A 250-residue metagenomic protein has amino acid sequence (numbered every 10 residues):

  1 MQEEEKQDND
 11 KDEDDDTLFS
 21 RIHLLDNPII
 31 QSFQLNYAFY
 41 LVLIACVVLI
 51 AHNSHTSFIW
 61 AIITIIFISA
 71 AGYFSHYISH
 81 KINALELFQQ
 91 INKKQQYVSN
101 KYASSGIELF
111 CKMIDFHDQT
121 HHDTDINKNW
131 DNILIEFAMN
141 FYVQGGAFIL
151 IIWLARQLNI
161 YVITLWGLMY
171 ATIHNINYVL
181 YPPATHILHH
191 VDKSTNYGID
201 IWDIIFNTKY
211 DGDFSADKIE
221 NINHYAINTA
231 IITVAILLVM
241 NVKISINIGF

Functional and structural regions predicted by a protein language model:
M1-T164, T185, D192-F250: Non-catalytic, topology-defining segments of multipass membrane proteins
L158-N159, H174-I176: N-terminal start-of-chain detector that recognizes signal peptides and the immediate post-cleavage beginning
G167-N175: Intramembrane catalytic core of multi-pass membrane enzymes that act on lipidic substrates
N175-Y178, K193: Short Gly/Pro-enriched loop/turn and capping motifs at secondary-structure junctions
